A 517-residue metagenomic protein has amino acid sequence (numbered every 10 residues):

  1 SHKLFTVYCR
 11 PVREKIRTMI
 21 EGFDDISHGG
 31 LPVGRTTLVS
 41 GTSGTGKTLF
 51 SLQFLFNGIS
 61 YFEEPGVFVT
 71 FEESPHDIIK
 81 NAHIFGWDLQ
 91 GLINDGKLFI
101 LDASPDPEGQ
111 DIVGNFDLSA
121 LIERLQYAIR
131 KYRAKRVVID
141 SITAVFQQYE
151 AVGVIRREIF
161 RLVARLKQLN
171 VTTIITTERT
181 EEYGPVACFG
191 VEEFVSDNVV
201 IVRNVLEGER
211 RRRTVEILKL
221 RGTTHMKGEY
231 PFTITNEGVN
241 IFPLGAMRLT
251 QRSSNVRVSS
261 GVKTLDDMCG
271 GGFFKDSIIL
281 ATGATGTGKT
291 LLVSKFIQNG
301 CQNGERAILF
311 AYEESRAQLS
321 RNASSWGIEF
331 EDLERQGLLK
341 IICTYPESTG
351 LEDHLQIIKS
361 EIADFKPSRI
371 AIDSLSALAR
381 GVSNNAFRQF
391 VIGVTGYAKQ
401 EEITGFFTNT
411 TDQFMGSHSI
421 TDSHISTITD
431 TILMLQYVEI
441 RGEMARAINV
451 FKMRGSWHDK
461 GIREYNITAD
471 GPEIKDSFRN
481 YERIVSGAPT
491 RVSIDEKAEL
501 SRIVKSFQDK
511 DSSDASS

Functional and structural regions predicted by a protein language model:
R13-E14, E123, Y127-Y132, N204-K263 (+3 more regions): Conserved P-loop NTPase
I26-L92, M268-F330: Walker A/P-loop NTP-binding active-site region of P-loop NTPases, recognizing the glycine-rich GxxxxGKT/S
G34, F62-P65, G96, L169-V171 (+10 more regions): Short glycine-/polar-rich loops that comprise or flank the Walker A/P-loop and associated switch/sensor motifs
T37, V113-F194, V199, L291 (+2 more regions): P-loop NTPase motor core
F62-Y149, E305-Q389: Conserved inter-motif catalytic segment of the P-loop NTP-binding fold
E72-H76, I84, S104-E108, T143-V145 (+15 more regions): Conserved nucleotide-binding/hydrolysis micro-motifs of P-loop NTPases
L291, I297, E313, S506-S517: Terminal-proximal interaction/regulatory segments of ATP-powered molecular machines
